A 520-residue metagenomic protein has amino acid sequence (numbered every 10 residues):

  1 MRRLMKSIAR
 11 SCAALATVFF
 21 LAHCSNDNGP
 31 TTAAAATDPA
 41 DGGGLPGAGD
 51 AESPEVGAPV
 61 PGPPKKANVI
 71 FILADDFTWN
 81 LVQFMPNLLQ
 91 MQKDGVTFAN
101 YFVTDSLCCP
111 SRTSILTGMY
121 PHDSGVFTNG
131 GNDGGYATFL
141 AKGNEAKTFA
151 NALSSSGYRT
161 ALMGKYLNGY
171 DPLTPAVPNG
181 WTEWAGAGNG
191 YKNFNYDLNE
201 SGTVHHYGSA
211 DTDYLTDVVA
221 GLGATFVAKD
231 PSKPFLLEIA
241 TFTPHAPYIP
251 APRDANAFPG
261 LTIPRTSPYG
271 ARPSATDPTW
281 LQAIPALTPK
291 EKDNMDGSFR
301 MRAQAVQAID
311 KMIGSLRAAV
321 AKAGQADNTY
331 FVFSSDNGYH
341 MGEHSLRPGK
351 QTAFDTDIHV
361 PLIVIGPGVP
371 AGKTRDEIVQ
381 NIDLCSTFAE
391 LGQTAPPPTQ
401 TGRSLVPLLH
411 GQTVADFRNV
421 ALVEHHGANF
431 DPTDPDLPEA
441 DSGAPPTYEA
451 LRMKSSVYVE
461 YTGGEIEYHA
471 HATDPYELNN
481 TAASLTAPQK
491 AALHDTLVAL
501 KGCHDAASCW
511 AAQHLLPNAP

Functional and structural regions predicted by a protein language model:
L21-G62: Ser/Thr-rich, Pro/Gly/Ala-heavy low-complexity intrinsically disordered linkers and tails of secreted extracellular
C24-N26, G62-A67, A74, L287-G297 (+5 more regions): Long, internal low-complexity/basic segments
P63-P64, W79-L81, S106, N189-Y214 (+6 more regions): Active-site-proximal cap/lid insertion segments
V69, D75, L153, K165 (+6 more regions): A short aromatic-rich beta-strand->coil structural motif
F71-I72, W79-A161, N179, N189-G190 (+1 more regions): Active-site segment of extracytoplasmic enzymes that catalyze sulfate/phosphate-ester chemistry
T78, F84-M85, T97-Y120, F127-T128 (+7 more regions): Short, solvent-exposed turn/loop segments enriched in Gly/Ser/Thr/Pro and often Arg
A150-R159, A220-A224, G314, P367-G368 (+2 more regions): Non-catalytic, well-ordered alpha-helical segments in soluble enzyme domains
G180-G188, N337-E343, I382-C385, E390-E467 (+4 more regions): C-terminal cap/loop subdomain of S1 sulfatases and analogous C-terminal strand-loop tails that border
